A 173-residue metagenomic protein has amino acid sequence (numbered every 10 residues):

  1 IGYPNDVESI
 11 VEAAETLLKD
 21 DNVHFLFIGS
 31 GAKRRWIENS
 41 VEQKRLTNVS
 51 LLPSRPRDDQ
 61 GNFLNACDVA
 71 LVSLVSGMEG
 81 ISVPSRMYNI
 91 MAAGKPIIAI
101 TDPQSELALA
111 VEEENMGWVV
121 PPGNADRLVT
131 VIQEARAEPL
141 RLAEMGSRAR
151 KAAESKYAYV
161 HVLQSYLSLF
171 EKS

Functional and structural regions predicted by a protein language model:
G2-T16, R35, N89: A conserved mid-protein helix/loop that constitutes part of the nucleotide-sugar donor-binding site
N5, P56-F63, A70-M91, P96-L109 (+1 more regions): Nucleotide-sugar-dependent
D6, I10-A13, F25, L128 (+1 more regions): A structural motif in glycosyltransferase catalytic domains
L18, N22-G29, R34-G61: Nucleotide-activated donor-binding/catalytic signature segment of Leloir-type glycosyltransferases, i.e., the conserved
R57, A125, L142, S155-L163: Amphipathic alpha-helical segment in the mid-to-C-terminal domain of diverse UDP/GDP-sugar glycosyltransferases
D102-Q133, R141: Change "using UDP/GDP/dTDP sugars" to "using nucleotide sugars
R127, E134, R141-S155: A short, well-ordered alpha-helix in the C-terminal region of glycosyltransferases
A137, S155, Y159-S173: C-terminal alpha-helical cap of glycosyltransferases
